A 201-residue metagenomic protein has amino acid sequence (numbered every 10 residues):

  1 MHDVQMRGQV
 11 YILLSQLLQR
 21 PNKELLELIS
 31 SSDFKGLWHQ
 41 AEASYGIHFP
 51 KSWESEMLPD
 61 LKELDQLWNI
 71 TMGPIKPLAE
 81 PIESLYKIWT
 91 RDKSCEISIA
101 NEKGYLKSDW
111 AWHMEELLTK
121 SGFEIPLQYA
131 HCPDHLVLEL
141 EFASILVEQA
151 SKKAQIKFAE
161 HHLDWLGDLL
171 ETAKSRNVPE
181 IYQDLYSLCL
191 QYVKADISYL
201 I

Functional and structural regions predicted by a protein language model:
M1-I201: Surface/interface-facing alpha-helical segments and adjacent flexible terminal/loop regions used for partner/assembly
